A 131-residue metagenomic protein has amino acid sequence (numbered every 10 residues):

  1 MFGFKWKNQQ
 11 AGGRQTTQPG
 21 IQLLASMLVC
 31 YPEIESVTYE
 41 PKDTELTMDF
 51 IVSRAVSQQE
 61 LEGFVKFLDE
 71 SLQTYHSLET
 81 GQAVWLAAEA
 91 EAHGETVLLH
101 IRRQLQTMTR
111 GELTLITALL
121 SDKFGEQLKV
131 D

Functional and structural regions predicted by a protein language model:
M1-P19: N-terminal presequence-like segments and adjacent domain-start helices
Q15, P19, Q59, G63 (+3 more regions): Alpha-helix boundary/N-cap detector
T17-S36: N-terminal topogenic membrane-targeting module
L24-M27, Q59-T80: Short, non-transmembrane amphipathic alpha-helical segments
Y31-T47: Short edge beta-strands and adjacent turn/loop segments
E35-V37, L78-A88: Short beta-strand elements
M48-G63: A short interface-forming secondary-structure element
A83-D131: Polar/charged, Gly/Pro-rich intrinsically disordered segments
